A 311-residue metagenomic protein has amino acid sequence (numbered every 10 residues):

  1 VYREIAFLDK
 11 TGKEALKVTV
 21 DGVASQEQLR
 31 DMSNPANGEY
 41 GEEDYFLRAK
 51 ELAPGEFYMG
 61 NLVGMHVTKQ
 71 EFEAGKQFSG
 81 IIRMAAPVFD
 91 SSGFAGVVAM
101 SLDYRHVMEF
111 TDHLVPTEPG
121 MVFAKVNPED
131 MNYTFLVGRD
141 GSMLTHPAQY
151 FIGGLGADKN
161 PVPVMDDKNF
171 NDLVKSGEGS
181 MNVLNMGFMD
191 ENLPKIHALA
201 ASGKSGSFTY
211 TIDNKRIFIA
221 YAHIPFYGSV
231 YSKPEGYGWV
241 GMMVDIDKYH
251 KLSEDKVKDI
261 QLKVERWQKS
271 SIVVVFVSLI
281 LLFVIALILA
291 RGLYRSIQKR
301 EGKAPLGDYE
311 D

Functional and structural regions predicted by a protein language model:
L8, V88-F89, V137, Y227: Core beta-strand residues in small-molecule sensory/regulatory alpha/beta domains
K13-D21, S25-Q26, G141-P147: Amphipathic coiled-coil signal-relay and dimerization helices
D21-L114, P128: Extracytoplasmic/periplasmic ligand-binding sensor regions of membrane-associated signaling proteins
V63-A86, V98, F208-S232, Y237-G238: Sensory/regulatory domains in signal-transduction proteins
G96-D103, I219-E265: Short, hydrophobic beta-strand elements of compact beta-sandwich sensory domains
V107-E235, K251-L252: Intrinsic low-complexity, intrinsically disordered coil/linker regions enriched in small/polar and charged residues
G203, L293-D311: HAMP signal relay module
D247-R300: Cytoplasm-proximal transmembrane signaling helix
